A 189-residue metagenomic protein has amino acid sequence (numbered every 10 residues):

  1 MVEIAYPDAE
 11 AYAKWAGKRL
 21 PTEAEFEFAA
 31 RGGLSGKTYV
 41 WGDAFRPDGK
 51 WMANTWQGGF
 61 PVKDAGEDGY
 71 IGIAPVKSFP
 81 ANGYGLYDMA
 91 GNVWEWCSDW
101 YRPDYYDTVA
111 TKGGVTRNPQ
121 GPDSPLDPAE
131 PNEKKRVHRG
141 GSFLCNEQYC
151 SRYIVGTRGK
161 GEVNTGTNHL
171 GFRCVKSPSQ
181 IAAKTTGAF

Functional and structural regions predicted by a protein language model:
V2-V155, G159, V163, K184-F189: Functional-site microenvironments in short loops/helix caps that host divalent-cation chemistry
N168-A183: Short, structured beta-strand segments at or near domain termini in extracellular proteins/domains
